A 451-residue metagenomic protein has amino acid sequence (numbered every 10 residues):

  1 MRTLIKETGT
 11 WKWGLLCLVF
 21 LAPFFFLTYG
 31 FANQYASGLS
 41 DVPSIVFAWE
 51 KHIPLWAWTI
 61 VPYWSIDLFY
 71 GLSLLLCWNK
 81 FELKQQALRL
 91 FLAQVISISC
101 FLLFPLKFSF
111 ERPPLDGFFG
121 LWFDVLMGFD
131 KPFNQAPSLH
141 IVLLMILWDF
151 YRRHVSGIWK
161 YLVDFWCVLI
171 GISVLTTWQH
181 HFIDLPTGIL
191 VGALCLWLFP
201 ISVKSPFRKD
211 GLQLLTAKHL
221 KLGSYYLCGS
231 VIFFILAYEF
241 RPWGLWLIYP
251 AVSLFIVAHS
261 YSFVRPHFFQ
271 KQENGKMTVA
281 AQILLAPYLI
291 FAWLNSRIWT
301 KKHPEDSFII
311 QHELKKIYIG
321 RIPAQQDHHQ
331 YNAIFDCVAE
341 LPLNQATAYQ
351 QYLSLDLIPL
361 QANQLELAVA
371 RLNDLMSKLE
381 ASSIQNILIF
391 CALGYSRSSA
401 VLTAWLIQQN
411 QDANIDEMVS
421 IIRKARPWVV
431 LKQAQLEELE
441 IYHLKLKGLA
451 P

Functional and structural regions predicted by a protein language model:
M1-F69, P113-P114, F123, R265-M277: N-terminal transmembrane-helix/juxtamembrane module of multi-pass inner/ER membrane proteins
F26-L27, Q94-L102, F165-L175, G229-I235 (+1 more regions): Aromatic-anchored segments of alpha-helical transmembrane domains
N33-W49, L76-D164, I170-G171, L196 (+3 more regions): Membrane-interface loops
V61-F69, S138-I146, P186-L190: Membrane-embedded alpha-helical segments of multi-pass membrane proteins, especially the transmembrane helices
D67-S73, V142-D149, F165-S173, Y226-I235: Hydrophobic, membrane-inserted alpha-helices
F119-L126, I298-I389, L393, A404-A450: Cysteine-based protein phosphatase catalytic domain of the PTP/DSP
N134-Q135, V168-C195: Interfacial helix-loop-helix junctions of multi-pass membrane proteins
V203-R297, K301, N373, S377-N386 (+1 more regions): PTP/DSP superfamily signal
